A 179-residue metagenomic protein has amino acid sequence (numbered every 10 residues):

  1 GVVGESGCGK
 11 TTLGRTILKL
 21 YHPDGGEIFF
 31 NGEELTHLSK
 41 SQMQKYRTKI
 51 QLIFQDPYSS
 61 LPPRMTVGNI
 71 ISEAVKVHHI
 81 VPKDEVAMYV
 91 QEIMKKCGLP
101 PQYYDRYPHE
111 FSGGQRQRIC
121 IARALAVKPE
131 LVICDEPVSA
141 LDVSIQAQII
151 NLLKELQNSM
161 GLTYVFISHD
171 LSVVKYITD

Functional and structural regions predicted by a protein language model:
L18: Helix-to-loop junction immediately C-terminal to a conserved catalytic motif
G26-E34: Conserved ABC transporter NBD signature motif
E34, E85-Q102: Conserved ABC ATPase "signature" region
L35-Q51, V77: ABC ATPase NBD coupling module
I71, I121, I149: Hydrophobic anchor residue at the start of the ABC signature
Y107-F111, Q115: Conserved ABC ATPase signature
A126-E130: A short, proline-enriched helix->beta-strand linker immediately N-terminal to the Walker B motif in ABC-type P-loop
